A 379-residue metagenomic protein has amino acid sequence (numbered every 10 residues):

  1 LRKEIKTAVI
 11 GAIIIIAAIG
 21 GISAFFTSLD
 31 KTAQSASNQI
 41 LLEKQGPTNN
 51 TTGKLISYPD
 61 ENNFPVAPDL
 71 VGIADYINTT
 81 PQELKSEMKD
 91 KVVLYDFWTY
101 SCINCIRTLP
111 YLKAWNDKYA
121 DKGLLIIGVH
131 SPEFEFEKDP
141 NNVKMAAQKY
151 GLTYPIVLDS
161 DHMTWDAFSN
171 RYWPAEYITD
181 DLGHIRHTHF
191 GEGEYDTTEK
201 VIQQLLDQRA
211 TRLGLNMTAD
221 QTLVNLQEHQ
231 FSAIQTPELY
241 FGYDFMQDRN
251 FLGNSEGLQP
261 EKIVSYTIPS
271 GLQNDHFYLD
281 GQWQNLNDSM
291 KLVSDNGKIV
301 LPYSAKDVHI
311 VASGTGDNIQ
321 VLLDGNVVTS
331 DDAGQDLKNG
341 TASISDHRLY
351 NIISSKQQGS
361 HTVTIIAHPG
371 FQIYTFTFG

Functional and structural regions predicted by a protein language model:
R2-Y76, P81-Q82, D196-G379: Non-globular targeting/processing and membrane-anchoring segments
I73, F97-T99, V129-P132, D159-D161 (+1 more regions): Active-site-proximal beta-strand/loop segments in catalytic clefts of secreted hydrolases
P81-Q82, I106-T108, K138-P140, A167-S169 (+3 more regions): Short, solvent-exposed loop/turn and secondary-structure capping segments
Q82-I106, L112, L125-I127: Short active-site neighborhood of thiol/selenol oxidoreductases, capturing the structured segment around
K89-V93, D121-L125, G151-P155, W173 (+1 more regions): Loop/turn elements at helix/coil->beta-strand transitions in domains of secreted/extracellular proteins
I106-K149, S160-W165: Structural microenvironment flanking redox-active thiols in thiol-disulfide oxidoreductases
N141-T179, I310: Short, internal strand/loop/helix patches that form the active-site neighborhood or redox-interaction surface
N170-A210: Non-catalytic, surface beta->alpha helical segment in thiol-disulfide oxidoreductase systems
